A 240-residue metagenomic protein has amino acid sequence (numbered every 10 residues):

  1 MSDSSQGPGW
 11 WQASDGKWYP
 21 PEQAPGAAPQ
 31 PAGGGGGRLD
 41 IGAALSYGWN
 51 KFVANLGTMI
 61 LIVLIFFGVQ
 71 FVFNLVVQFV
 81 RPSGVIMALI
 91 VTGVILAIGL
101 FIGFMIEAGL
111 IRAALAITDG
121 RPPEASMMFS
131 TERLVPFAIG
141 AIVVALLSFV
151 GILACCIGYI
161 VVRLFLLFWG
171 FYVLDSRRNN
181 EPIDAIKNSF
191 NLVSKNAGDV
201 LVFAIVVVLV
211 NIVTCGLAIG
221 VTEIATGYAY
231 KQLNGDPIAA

Functional and structural regions predicted by a protein language model:
M1-Y47, A125, N180, N188 (+1 more regions): Low-complexity, intrinsically disordered extramembrane tails and loops of integral membrane proteins
S2-S4, W11, G103, T131 (+3 more regions): Generic structural signal for beta-strand residues in well-ordered domains
P25, V80-P82, C215, G235: Short, flexible coil/linker elements and helix-boundary hinge sites characteristic of intrinsically disordered
P29-D119, P136, G140-A145: Short, small/hydrophobic-residue-rich motifs at membrane-helix boundaries and re-entrant hairpins of integral membrane
G42-V69, P122-V150, V162-N211: Interfacial aromatic "cap" segments that immediately flank transmembrane helices in multipass membrane proteins
M87-R121, A145-D184, V207-A240: Selective recognition of hydrophobic, aromatic-rich stretches within alpha-helical transmembrane segments of polytopic
